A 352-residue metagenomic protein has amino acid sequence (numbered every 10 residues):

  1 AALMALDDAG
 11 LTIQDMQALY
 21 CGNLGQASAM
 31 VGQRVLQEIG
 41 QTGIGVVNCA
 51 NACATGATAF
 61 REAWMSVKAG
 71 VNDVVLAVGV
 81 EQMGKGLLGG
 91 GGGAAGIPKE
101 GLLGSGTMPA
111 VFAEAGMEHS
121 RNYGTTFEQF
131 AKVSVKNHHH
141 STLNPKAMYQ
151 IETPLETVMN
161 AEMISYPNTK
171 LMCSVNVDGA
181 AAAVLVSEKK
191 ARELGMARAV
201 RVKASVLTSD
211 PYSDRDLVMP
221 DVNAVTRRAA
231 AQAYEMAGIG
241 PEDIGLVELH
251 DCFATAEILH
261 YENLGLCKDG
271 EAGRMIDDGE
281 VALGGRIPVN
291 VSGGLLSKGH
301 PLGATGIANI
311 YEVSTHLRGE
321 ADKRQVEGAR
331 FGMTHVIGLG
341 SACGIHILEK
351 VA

Functional and structural regions predicted by a protein language model:
A1, Q14, M30, I44 (+12 more regions): Conserved active-site and cofactor/substrate-binding residues in soluble primary-metabolism enzymes
A1-A54, H119-F127, M148-E156, P167 (+3 more regions): Conserved active-site "lid/cap" helical segment
I13-G22, G45-N51, V75-G79, E128-V135 (+5 more regions): Beta-strand segments within the central parallel beta-sheet cores of soluble alpha/beta enzyme folds
G22-V74, V78, Q82-E100, G104-V111 (+4 more regions): Conserved catalytic cysteine-centered active-site region of acyl-thioester-dependent Claisen-condensing enzymes
Q26-L36, Y212-M219, D251-R274, P301-G303 (+1 more regions): Short glycine/threonine-rich loop-to-helix capping motif typified by GTGT followed within a few residues by an Asp-Pro
A50-E81, P109-L143, A183-K189, K298-A321: Active-site-proximal alpha-helical scaffold in enzymes
K132, M163-R228, Q232, E280-S292 (+4 more regions): Condensing-enzyme catalytic core mediating Claisen C-C bond formation in acyl metabolism
N144, M148, L194: Glycine-enriched loop-and-adjacent helix/strand subsegments that border the catalytic/binding cleft of enzyme cores
